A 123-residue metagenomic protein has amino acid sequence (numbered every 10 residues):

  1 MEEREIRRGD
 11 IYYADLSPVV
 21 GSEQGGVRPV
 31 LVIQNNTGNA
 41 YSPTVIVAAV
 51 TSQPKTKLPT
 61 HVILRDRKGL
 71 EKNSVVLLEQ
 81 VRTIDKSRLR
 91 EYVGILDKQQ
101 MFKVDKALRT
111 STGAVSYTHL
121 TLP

Functional and structural regions predicted by a protein language model:
S17-G21: Short, charged beta-turn/beta-strand-edge "cap" motif at the junction between a beta-strand and an adjacent loop
G25-V27, V32-D66: Compact nucleic-acid interaction/catalytic patches
D66-S116: C-terminal terminal-subdomain/extension
Y117-P123: Conserved small/polar residues in nucleotide/adenosyl-binding loops
